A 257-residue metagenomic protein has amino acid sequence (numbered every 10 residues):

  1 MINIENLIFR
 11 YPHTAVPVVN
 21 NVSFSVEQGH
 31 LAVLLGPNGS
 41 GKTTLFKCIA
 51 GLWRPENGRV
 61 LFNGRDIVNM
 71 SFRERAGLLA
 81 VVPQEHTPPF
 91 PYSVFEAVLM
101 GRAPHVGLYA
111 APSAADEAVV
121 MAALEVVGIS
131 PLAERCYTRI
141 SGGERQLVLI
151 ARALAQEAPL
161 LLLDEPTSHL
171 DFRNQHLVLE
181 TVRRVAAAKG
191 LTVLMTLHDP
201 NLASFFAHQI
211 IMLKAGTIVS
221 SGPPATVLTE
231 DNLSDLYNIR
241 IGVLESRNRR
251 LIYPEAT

Functional and structural regions predicted by a protein language model:
M1-I4, I8-N21, S71, P89: A short, flexible loop at the N-terminus of ABC-type nucleotide-binding domains that lies
L35-P37: The feature captures the beta-strand-to-loop junction immediately N-terminal to the Walker
A50: Helix-to-loop junction immediately C-terminal to a conserved catalytic motif
G58-D66, R75: Conserved ABC transporter NBD signature motif
L99, A114-L132, E157: Conserved ABC ATPase "signature" region
C136-I140, E144: Conserved ABC ATPase signature
L161-E165: Catalytic Walker B motif of ABC-type/P-loop ATPase nucleotide-binding domains
